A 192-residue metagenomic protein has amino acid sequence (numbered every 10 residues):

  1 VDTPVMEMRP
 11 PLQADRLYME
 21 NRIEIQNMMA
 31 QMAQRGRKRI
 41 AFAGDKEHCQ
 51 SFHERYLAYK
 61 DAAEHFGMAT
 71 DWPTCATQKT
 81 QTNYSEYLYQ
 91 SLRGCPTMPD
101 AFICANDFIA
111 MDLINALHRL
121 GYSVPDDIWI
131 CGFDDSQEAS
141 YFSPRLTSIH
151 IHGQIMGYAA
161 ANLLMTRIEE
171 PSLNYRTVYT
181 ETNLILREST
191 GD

Functional and structural regions predicted by a protein language model:
V1-D192: Bacterial carbohydrate/catabolite-sensing allosteric modules
